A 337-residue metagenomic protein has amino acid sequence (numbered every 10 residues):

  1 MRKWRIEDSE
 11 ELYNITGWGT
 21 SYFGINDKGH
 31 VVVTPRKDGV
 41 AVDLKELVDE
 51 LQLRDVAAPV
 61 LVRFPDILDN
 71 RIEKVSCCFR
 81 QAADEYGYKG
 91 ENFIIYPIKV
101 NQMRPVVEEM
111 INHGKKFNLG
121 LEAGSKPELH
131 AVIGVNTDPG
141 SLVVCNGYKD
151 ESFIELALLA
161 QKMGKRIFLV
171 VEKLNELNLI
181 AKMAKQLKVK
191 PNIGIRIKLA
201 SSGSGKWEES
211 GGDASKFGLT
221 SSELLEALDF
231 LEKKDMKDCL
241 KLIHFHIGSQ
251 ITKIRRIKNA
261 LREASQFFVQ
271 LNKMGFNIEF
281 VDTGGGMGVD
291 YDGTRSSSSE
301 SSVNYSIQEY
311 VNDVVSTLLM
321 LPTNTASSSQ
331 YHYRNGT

Functional and structural regions predicted by a protein language model:
M1-V40: N-terminal basic/disordered segments at the start of proteins
Y22-F23, D84-G87, A184, S328-S329: Short boundary motifs at domain starts and secondary-structure transition points
I25-G39, L44-Q102: Low-complexity, highly charged intrinsically disordered N-terminal segments that act as targeting/localization
K28-H30, R36, S222, R256 (+1 more regions): Short capping/connector residues at structural and topological boundaries
A57, S249-T337: C-terminal active-site-proximal or functional interface alpha/beta core segments in diverse enzymes
D66-K74, E226, E263, D313: A non-catalytic, amphipathic alpha-helix used as a structural packing/dimerization or gating element in enzyme scaffolds
G87-F280, V289: Active-site-proximal beta-alpha core segment in soluble small-molecule metabolic enzymes
